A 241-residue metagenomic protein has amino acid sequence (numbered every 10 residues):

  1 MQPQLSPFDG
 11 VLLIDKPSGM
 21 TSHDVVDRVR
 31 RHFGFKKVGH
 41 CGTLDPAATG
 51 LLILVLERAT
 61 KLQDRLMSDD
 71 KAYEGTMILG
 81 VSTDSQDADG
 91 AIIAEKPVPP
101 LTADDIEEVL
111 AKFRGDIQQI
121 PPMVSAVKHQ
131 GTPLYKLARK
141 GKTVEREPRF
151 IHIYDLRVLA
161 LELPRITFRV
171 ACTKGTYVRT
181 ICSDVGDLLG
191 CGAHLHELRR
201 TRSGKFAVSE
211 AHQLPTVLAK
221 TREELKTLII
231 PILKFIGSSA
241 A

Functional and structural regions predicted by a protein language model:
M1-A241: Catalytic/RNA-binding core of pseudouridine synthases
